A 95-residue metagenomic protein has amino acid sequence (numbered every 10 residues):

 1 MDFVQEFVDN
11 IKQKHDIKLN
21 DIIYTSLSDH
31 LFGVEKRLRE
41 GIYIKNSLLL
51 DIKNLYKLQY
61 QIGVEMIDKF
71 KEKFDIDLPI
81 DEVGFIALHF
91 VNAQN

Functional and structural regions predicted by a protein language model:
M1-N95: A cross-family "folded-core" feature that marks the main globular domain of proteins
